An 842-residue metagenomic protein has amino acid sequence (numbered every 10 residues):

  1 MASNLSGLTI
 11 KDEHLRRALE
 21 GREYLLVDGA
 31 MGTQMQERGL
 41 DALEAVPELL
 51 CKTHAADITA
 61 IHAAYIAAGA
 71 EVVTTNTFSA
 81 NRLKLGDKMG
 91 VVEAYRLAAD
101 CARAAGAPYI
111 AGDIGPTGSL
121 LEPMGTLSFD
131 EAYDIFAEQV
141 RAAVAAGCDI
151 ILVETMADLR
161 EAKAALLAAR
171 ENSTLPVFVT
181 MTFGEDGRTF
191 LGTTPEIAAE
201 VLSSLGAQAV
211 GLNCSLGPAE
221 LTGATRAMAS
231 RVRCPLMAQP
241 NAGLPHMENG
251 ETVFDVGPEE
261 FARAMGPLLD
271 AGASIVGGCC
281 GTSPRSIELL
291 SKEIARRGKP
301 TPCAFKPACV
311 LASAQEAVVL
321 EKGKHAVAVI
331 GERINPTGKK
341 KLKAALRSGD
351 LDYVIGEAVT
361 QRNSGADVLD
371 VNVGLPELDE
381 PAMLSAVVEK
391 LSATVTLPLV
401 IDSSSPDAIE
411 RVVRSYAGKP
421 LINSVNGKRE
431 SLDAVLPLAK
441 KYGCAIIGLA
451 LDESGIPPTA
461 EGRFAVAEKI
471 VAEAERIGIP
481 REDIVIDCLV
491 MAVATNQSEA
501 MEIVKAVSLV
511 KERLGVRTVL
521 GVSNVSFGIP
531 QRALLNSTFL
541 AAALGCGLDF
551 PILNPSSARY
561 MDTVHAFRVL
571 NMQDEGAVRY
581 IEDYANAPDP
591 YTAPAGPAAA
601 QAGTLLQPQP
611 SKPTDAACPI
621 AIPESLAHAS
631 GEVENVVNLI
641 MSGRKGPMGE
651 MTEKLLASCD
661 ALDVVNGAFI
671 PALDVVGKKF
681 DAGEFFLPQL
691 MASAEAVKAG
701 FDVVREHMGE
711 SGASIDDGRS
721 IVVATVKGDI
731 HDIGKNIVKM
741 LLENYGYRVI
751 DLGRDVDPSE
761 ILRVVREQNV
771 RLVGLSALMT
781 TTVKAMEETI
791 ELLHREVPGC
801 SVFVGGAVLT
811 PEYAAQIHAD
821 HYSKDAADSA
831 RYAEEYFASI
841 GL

Functional and structural regions predicted by a protein language model:
M1-V485, M491-L842: Domain-level signal for soluble alpha/beta catalytic cores
